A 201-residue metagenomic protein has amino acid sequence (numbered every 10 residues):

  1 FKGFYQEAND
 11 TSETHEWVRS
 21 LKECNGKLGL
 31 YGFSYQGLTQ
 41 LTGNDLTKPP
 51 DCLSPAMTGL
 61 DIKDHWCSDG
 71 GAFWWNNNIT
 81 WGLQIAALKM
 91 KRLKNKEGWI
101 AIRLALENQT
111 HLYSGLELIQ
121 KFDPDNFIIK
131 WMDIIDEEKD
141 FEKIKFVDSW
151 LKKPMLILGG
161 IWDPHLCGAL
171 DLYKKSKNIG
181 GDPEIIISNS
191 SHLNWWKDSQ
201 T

Functional and structural regions predicted by a protein language model:
K2-K22: Alpha/beta-hydrolase active-site loop
Q6, W17, Y31-I100, I161 (+1 more regions): A catalytic-pocket lid/entrance helix-loop region that shapes and gates access to the active site across common
S12, L41-T42, L170: Short, hydrophobic alpha-helix immediately C-terminal to the catalytic nucleophile
R19, G43, I144-D148: Short, flexible, glycine/charge-rich loop motifs used to bind or transfer phosphoryl groups or to couple energy/partner
C24-N25, T47-P49, W150-P154: Short, well-ordered loop/turn elements at secondary-structure boundaries
R92-K139: Alpha/beta-hydrolase
D133-T201: C-terminal subdomain of alpha/beta-hydrolase-fold enzymes, centered on the catalytic histidine and its supporting
